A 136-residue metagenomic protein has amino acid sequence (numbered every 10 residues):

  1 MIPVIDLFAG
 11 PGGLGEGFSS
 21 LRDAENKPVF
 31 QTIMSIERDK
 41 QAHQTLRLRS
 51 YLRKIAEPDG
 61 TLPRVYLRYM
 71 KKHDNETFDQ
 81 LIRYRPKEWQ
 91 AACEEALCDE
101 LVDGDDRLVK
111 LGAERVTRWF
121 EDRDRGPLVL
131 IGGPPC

Functional and structural regions predicted by a protein language model:
M1-C136: Conserved active-site and SAM-binding loop architecture of S-adenosyl-L-methionine-dependent nucleic-acid
